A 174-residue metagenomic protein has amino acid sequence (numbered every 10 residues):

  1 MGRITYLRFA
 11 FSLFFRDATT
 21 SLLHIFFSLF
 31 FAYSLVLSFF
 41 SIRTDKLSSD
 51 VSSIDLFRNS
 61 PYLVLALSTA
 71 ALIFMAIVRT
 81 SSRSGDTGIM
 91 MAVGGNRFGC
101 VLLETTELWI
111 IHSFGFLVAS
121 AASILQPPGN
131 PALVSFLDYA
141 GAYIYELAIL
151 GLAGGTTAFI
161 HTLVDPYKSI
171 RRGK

Functional and structural regions predicted by a protein language model:
M1-L29, G173-K174: N-terminal Sec/SRP start-transfer signal
S12-L23, V78, F98-G115, A119: Alpha-helical transmembrane segments of multi-pass membrane proteins
F14-A18, S48-D55, L133-V134: Juxtamembrane loop-transmembrane helix junctions in multi-pass integral membrane proteins, especially the extracellular
T19-R43, S52-G85, H112-F114: Hydrophobic alpha-helical transmembrane segments of multi-pass inner-membrane transport and secretion
Y33, T69, L108-I124, L147 (+1 more regions): Hydrophobic positions within alpha-helical transmembrane segments of bacterial inner-membrane proteins
R43-D45, S113-L147: Short helix-loop junctions at transmembrane helix boundaries
A70-L108: Interfacial "coupling" helices/loops that link adjacent transmembrane helices in transporter permeases
Y145-K174: C-terminal membrane-exit region of the final transmembrane helix in multipass inner-membrane proteins
